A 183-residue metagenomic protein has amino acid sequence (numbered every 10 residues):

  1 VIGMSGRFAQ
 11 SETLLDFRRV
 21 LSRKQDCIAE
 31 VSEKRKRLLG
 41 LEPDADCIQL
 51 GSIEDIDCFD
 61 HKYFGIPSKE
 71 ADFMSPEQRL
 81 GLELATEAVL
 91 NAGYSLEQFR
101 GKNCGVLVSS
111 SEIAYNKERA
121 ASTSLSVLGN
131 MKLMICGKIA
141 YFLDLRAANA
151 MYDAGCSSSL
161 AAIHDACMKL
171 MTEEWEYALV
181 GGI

Functional and structural regions predicted by a protein language model:
V1-F73, Q78-L82, E87-L90, M168 (+1 more regions): ACP-dependent fatty acid/polyketide chain-elongation machinery
I2, L107-S111, N116, Y152-G155 (+1 more regions): Generic beta-strand/beta-sheet core signal
I2, Y63-M74, G93, R119-T123 (+1 more regions): Glycine- and acidic
S11-L15, Y115-S122, A161-H164: Short acidic, glycine/serine/threonine-rich loops at helix termini
D55-H61, E112, S126-D165: Conserved catalytic cysteine-centered active-site region of acyl-thioester-dependent Claisen-condensing enzymes
S75-L82, G105, K132, C136: Hydrophobic face of alpha-helices
R79-E97, M151-G182: Active-site-proximal alpha-helical scaffold in enzymes
